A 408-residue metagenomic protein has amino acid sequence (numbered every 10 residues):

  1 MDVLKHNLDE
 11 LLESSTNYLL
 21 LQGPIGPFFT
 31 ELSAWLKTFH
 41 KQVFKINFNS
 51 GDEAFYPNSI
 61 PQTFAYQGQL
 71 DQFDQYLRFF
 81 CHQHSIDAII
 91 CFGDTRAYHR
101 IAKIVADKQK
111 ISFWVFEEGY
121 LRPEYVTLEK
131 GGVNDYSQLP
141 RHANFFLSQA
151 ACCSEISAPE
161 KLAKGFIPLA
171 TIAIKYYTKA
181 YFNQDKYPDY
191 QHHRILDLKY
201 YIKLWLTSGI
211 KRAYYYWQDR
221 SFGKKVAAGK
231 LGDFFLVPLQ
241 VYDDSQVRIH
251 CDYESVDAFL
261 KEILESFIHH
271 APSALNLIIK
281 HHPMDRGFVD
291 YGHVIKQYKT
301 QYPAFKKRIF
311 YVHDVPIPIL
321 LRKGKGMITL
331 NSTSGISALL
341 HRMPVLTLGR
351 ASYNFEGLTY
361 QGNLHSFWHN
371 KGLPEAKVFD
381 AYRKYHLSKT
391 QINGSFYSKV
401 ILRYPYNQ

Functional and structural regions predicted by a protein language model:
M1-N49: N-terminal subdomain of nucleotide-sugar transferases
N17, D87-A88, D233-F234, N276 (+1 more regions): Structural motif
L21-I25, G229-L260, E265, A274 (+1 more regions): Active-site donor-nucleotide binding/catalytic segment of nucleotide-sugar enzymes
G26-T30, F48-F146, G335: Active-site and donor-binding regions of nucleotide-sugar-utilizing enzymes
A88-R100, H313-T359: A donor-sugar binding/catalytic signature common to diverse glycosyltransferases and related nucleotide-sugar
P140-Q184, G357-Q408: Leloir-type glycosyltransferase catalytic cores
F146-S245: A nucleotide-sugar donor-handling region in carbohydrate enzymes
F267-H313: Catalytic donor nucleotide-activated moiety binding site of glycosyltransferases and closely related
